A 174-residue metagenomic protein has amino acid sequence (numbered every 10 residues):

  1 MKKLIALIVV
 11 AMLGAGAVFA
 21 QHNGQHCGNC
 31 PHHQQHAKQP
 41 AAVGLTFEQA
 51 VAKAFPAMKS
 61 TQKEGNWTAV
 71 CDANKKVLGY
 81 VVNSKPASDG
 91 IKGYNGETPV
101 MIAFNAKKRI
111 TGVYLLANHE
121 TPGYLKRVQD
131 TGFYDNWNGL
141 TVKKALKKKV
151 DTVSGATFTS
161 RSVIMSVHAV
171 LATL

Functional and structural regions predicted by a protein language model:
M1-L4: Positively charged n-region of N-terminal signal peptides that target proteins for export
L7-G16: Bacterial N-terminal signal peptides
Q21-R161, M165-L174: Flexible, solvent-exposed loop/hinge segments and secondary-structure transition points
